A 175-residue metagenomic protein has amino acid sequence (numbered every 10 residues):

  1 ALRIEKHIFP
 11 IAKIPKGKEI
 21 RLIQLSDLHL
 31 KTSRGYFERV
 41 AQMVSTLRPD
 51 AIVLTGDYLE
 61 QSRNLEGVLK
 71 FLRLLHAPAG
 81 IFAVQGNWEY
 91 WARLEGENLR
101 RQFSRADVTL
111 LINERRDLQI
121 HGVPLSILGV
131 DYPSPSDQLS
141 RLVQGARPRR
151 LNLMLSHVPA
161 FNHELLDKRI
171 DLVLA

Functional and structural regions predicted by a protein language model:
A1-K13: N-terminal membrane-anchoring alpha-helices
I4-K6, L22-L25, N113, I127: Hydrophobic residues on conserved beta-strands that form the core of alpha/beta folds
E5, K18, V123: Residue-level signal for beta-strand positions within conserved beta-sheet cores that form or flank
I11-I14, L28-L30, E60, E89-L174: Conserved catalytic scaffold of divalent metal-dependent phosphoesterases
P15-T109: Membrane-embedded segments
